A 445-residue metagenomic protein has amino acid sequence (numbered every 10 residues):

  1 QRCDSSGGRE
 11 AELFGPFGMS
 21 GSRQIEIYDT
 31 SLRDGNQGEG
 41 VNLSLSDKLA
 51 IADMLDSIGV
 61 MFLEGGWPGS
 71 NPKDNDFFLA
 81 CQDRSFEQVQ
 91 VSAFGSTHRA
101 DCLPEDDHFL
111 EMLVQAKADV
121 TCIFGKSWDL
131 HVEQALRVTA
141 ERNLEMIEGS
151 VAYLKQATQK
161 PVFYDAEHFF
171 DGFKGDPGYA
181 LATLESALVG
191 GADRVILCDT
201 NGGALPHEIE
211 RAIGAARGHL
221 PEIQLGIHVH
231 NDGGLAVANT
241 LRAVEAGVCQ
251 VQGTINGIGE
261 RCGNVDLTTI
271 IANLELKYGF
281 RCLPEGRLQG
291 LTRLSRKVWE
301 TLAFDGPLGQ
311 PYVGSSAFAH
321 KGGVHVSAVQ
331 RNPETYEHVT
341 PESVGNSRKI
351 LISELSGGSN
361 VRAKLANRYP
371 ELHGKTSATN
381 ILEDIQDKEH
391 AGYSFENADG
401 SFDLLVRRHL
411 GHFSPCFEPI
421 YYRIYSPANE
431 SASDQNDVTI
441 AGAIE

Functional and structural regions predicted by a protein language model:
G7-E105, K349-I352, S356, R362: N-terminal capping/small domains of soluble enzymes
L13-F17, Q24-I25, S31, A272 (+1 more regions): A mid-to-C-terminal "edge-of-domain" accessory segment
I27-T30, L63-G65, V89-S96, D119-I123 (+4 more regions): Hydrophobic faces of well-ordered beta-strands that scaffold small-molecule active sites in alpha/beta enzyme cores
R33, P68-S70, F94-A100, K126-W128 (+4 more regions): Active-site beta-loop-alpha junctions enriched in small/polar residues
G38, L43-F62, R84, C102-F163 (+2 more regions): Alpha/beta enzyme core
S70-S92, H98-L110, Q115, V138-R142 (+3 more regions): Active-site loop-helix segments enriched in His/Asp/Glu that coordinate and activate a nucleophilic water at divalent
N201-A204, R211-Q330: Catalytic alpha/beta core domains of metabolic enzymes, predominantly
